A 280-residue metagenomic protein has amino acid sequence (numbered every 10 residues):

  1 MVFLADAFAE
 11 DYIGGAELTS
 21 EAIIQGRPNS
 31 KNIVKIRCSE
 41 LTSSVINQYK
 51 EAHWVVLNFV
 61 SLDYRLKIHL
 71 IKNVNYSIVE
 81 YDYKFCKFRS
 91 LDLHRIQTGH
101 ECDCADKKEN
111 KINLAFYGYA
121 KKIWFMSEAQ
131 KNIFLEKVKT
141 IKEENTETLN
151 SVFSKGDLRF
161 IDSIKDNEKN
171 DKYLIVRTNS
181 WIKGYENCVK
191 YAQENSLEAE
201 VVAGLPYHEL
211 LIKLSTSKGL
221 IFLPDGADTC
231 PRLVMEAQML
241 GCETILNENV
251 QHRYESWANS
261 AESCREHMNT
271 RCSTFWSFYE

Functional and structural regions predicted by a protein language model:
M1-S61, I245-F278: N-terminal pre-catalytic "stem/leader" segment of glycosyltransferase-like enzymes
V79-K111: Acceptor-binding helix/loop patch of EC 2.4 sugar-transfer enzymes, predominantly nucleotide-sugar-dependent
G99-I123, N132, S215: Membrane-proximal helix-turn-helix segments that form the acceptor-binding/catalytic region of lipid-linked
G118-D162: Donor nucleotide-sugar binding/catalytic pocket of nucleotide-sugar-dependent glycosyltransferases
S151-L210: Conserved catalytic-core segment of nucleotide-activated headgroup transferases in glycan assembly
L211, V234-L240: Short alpha-helical segment that forms part of, or immediately flanks, the ligand-binding pocket in carbohydrate-active
S215-T229: Acidic donor-binding loop of glycosyltransferase active sites
K218-G219, G241-T244: Structural loop-to-beta junction motif characteristic of Rossmann-like glycosyltransferase folds
